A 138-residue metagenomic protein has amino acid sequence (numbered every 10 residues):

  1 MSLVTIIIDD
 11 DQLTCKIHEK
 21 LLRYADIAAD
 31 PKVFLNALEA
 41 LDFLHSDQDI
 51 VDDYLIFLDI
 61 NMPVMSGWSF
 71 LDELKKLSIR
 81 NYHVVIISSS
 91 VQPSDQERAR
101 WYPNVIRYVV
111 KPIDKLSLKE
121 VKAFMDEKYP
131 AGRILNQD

Functional and structural regions predicted by a protein language model:
M1-I6, L13-E19, I113-D138: Non-catalytic signal-transmission and effector/linker regions of two-component phosphorelay proteins
I8-D10, H18, F34, I56-D59: Conserved sequence signature across two-component system core domains
Q12-V33: Two-component/phosphorelay signaling modules centered on CheY-like receiver
V33-D42, G67: Helix N-cap/capping motif at the beta->alpha junctions
D42, W68-I79: Short amphipathic alpha-helix used as the core "switch/output" element in two-component signaling
Q48-F57: Active-site beta3 strand of CheY-like receiver
M62: Receiver (REC) domain active-site loop signature in two-component systems and cognate sites in sensor histidine kinases
S69, N81, V85, V91-Y108 (+2 more regions): Alpha4 helix (beta4-alpha4-beta5 surface) of REC/receiver domains from two-component response regulators
